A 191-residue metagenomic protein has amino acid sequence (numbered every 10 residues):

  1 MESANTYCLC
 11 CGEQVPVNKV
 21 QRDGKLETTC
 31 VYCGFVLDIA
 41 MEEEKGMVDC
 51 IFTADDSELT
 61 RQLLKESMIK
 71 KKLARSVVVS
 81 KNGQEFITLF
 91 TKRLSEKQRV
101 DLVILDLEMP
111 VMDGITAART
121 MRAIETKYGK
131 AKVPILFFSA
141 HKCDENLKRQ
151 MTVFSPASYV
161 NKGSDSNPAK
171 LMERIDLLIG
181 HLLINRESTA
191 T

Functional and structural regions predicted by a protein language model:
M1-C50, K65, Y128-G129, D165-T191: Non-catalytic signal-transmission and effector/linker regions of two-component phosphorelay proteins
V48-M68, V103: Conserved acidic segment of CheY-like receiver
D56, V79-K92, G114: Helix N-cap/capping motif at the beta->alpha junctions
L94-I104: Active-site beta3 strand of CheY-like receiver
V103-L105, Y128-E145, V160-N161: A short, hydrophobic beta-strand element within the central beta-sheet of small alpha/beta folds
M109: Receiver (REC) domain active-site loop signature in two-component systems and cognate sites in sensor histidine kinases
I115-K130: Short amphipathic alpha-helix used as the core "switch/output" element in two-component signaling
R149-S158: As written
